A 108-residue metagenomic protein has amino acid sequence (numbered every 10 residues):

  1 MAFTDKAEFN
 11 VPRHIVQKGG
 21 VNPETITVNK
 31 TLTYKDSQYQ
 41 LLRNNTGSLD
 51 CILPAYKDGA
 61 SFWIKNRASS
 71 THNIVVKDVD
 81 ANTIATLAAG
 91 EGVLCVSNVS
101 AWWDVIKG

Functional and structural regions predicted by a protein language model:
A2-V76, N98-G108: Exposed extracellular interaction/assembly regions and N-terminal maturation sites
S37, A88-G92: Tight coil/turn sites that cap or link beta-strands
L53-P54, I84-T86: Short, surface-exposed secondary-structure edge patches
D78-I84: Short edge-strand/loop segments of extracellular domains
A88, S97-N98: Generic beta-strand structural signal
